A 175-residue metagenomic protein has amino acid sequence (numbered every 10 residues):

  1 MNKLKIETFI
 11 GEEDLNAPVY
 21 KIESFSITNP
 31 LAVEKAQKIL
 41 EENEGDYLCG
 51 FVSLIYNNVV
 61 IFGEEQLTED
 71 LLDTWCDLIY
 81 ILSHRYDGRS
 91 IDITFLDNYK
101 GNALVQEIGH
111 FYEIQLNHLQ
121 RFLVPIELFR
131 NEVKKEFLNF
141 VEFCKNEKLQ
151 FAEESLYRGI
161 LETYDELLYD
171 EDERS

Functional and structural regions predicted by a protein language model:
M1-I55: N-terminal "first-domain core" detector
E7-S26, L71-L82, L149-L156: Charged, low-complexity, helix/coiled-coil-prone segments
E12-D14, V60, Y99, Q120: Residues that cap or initiate secondary-structure elements
P30, N43-E44, H84, E113 (+2 more regions): Short, flexible coil/linker elements and helix-boundary hinge sites characteristic of intrinsically disordered
Y47-D92: Aromatic- and glycine-enriched beta-alpha-beta binding-site module
D77, G88-F129: An exposed acidic His-Trp-rich patch
H118-S175: Mixed-charge, glycine-accented linear interaction segment located at domain edges/termini
